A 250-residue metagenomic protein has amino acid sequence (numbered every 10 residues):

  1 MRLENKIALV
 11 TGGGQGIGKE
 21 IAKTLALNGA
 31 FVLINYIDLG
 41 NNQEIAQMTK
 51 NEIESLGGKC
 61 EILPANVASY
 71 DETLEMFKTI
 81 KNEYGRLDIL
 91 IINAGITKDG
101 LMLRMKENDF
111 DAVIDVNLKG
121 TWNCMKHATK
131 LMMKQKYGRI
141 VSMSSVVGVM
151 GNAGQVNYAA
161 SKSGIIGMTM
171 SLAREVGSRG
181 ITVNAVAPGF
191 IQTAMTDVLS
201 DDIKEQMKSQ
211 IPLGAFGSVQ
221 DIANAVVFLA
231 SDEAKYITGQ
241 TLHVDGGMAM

Functional and structural regions predicted by a protein language model:
R2, M125, M133, Y137 (+2 more regions): C-terminal substrate-recognition "lid" of short-chain dehydrogenase/reductases
I7, G14-G16, D38: Conserved glycine-rich cofactor-binding loop
A30-Q47: Conserved glycine-rich Rossmann-like NAD(P)H-binding loop of the short-chain dehydrogenase/reductase
L101-M102, K106-I114, T196, M207: Substrate-binding pocket helix/loop in short-chain dehydrogenase/reductase
M125, S161, T169: Active-site helix of classical SDR
K130, R174-S178, K235: Alpha-helical segment proximal to the catalytic Tyr-Lys
S145: Residue(s) in the substrate-gating loop at a strand-loop-helix junction that position the organic substrate next
